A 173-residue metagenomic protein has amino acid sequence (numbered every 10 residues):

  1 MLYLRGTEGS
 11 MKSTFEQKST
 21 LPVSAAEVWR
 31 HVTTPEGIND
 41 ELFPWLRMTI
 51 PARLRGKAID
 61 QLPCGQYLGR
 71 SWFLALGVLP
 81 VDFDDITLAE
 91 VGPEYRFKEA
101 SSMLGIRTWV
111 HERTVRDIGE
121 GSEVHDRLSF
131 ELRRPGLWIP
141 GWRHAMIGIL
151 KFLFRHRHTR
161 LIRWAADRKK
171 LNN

Functional and structural regions predicted by a protein language model:
L2-P63: Hydrophobic ligand-binding cavity/cleft-lining segments
T14-E16, P80-D85, R107-E112: Short, surface-exposed coil-to-beta transition loops
P22-A25, L88-E94, T114-H125: A short, structured loop/turn motif at beta-sheet edges
V28-V32, I38, L88, V124-D126 (+1 more regions): Hydrophobic pocket/interface hotspot
T49-G56, L161-N173: Short, highly charged C-terminal tails/helix-capping segments
I50-L104: Glycine-rich portal/gate segments that line the openings of hydrophobic small-molecule binding cavities
K98-F152: Beta-strand/loop substructures that line and gate deep hydrophobic ligand-binding cavities in soluble
L153, R157-L161: Alpha-helical packing segments of well-folded alpha/beta enzyme cores
